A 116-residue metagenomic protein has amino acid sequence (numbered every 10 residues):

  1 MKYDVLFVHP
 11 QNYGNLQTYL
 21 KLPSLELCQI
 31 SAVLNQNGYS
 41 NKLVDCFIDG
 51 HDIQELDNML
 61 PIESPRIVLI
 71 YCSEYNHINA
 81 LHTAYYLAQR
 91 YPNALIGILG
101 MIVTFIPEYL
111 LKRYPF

Functional and structural regions predicted by a protein language model:
M1, K21-L22: N-lobe entry segment of adenylate-forming
M1-V5, G50-D52: Short N-terminal or domain-adjacent regulatory/targeting segments
Y3-L16: Nucleotide-activated donor-dependent transferases that construct or modify glycoconjugates
L20, E26, V33-F116: Glycine-rich beta-alpha loop elements in corrinoid/cobalamin-binding modules across cobalamin-dependent enzymes
